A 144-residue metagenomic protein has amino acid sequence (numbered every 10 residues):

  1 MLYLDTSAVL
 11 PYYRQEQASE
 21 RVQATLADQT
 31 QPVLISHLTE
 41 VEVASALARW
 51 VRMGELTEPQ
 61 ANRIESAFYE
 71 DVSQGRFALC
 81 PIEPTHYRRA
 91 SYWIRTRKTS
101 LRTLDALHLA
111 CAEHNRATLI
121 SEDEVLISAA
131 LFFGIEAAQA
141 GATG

Functional and structural regions predicted by a protein language model:
M1, E70, T85-R88, L109 (+1 more regions): Acidic, PIN/NYN-like endoribonuclease modules and their adjacent C-terminal/linker elements
M1-T39, W50-E65, F133, A142-G144: Short, well-structured N-terminal submotif of metal-dependent ribonuclease cores
L4, I35, P81, T103-A106 (+1 more regions): Short beta-strand scaffold positions
S7-A8, E42, L107-A110, V125: Active-site phosphate/pyrophosphate-handling residues
T30-V33, F77-A78, E113-T118: Short active-site oxyanion
E40, Y69-R97: Acidic catalytic patch
E42-A46, R89, C111: A general alpha-helix detector
S45-R52, H114: Short glycine/serine- and small hydrophobic-enriched flexible loop segments
